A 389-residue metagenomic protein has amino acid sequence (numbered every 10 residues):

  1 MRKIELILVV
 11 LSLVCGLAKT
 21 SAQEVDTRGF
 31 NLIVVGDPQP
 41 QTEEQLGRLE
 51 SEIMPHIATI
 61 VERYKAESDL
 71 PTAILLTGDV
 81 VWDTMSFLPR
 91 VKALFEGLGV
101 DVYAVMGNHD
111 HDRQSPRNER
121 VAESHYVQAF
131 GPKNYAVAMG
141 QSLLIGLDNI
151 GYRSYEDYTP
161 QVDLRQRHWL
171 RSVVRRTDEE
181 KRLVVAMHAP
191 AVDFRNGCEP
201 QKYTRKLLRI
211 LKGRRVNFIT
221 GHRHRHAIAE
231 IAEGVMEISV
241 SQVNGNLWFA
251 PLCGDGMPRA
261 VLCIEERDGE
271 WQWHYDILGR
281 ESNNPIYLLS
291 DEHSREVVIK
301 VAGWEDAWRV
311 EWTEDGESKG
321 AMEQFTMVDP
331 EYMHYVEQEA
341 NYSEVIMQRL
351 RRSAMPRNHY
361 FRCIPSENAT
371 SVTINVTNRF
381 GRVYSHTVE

Functional and structural regions predicted by a protein language model:
E5-G16: Bacterial N-terminal signal peptides
A18-P89, N368-T373: N-terminal active-site segment of His-dependent metallophosphoesterases
D37, G78-D79, G107-N108, H188 (+1 more regions): Active-site glycine-centered loops adjacent to acidic/histidine catalytic or metal-binding residues that shape
T77, V174-R195: Short acidic, glycine-rich surface-loop motifs adjacent to enzyme active sites
M85-E179, C198-I219, R223-R267, W271: Extended active-site neighborhood of metal-dependent phosphoesterases/phosphodiesterases
V235-G316, S353-E367, S371-T387: Binuclear metal-dependent phosphoesterase catalytic core
D315-M333: Short, surface-exposed loop motifs enriched in S/T, G, D/E and P with embedded aromatic residues
D329-R362: Aromatic sugar-binding surface patches on proteins that engage polysaccharides or sugar-phosphate polymers
